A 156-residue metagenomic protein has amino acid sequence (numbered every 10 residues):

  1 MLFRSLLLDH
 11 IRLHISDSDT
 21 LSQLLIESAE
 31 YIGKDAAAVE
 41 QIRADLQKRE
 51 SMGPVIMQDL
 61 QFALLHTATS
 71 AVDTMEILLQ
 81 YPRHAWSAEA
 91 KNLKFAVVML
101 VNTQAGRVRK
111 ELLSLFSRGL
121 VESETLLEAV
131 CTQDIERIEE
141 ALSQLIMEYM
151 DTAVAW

Functional and structural regions predicted by a protein language model:
M1-W156: Cytosolic covalent-transfer regions centered on His/Cys nucleophiles that carry phosphoryl or persulfide groups
